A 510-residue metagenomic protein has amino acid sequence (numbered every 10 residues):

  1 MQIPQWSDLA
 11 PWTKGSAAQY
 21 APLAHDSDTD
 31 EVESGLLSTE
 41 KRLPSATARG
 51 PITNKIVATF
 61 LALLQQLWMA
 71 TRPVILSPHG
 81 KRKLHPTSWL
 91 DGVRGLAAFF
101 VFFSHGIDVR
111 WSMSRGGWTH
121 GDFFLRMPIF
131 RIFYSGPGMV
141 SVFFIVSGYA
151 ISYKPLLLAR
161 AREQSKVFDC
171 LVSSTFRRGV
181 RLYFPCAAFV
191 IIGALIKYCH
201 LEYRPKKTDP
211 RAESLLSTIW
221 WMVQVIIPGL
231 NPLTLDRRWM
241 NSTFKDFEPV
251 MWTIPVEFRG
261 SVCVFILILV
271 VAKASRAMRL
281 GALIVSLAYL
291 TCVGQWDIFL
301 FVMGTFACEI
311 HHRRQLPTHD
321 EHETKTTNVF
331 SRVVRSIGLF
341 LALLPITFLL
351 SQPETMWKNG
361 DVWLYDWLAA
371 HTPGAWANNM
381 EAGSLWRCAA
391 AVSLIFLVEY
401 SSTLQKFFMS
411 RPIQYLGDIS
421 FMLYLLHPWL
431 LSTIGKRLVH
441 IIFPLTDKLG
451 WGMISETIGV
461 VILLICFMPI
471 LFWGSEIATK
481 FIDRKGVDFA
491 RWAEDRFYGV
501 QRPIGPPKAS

Functional and structural regions predicted by a protein language model:
Q2-G15, P44-H79, E323-T326, S410 (+2 more regions): Membrane-proximal cytoplasmic C-terminal regulatory module of class A 7TM GPCRs
G15, H25, S45, R49-M69 (+2 more regions): Membrane-interface helix-loop-helix regions
G35-K81, S112-F124, N231-W239, W363-A369 (+1 more regions): Membrane-proximal N-terminal segments immediately preceding the first transmembrane helix
L90, R94, F133, P137-V140 (+7 more regions): Transmembrane alpha-helical segments and their boundary/interface "anchor" motifs in multi-pass integral membrane
A97, W220-W386, E456-V460, I465-P469: Aromatic-enriched alpha-helical transmembrane segments of multi-pass intramembrane proteins
V101-M113, L350-E354: Alpha-helical transmembrane segments of multi-pass membrane proteins
Y149-P155, G260-K273, A307, L430-I442: Membrane-interfacial alpha-helical segments at the cytosolic side of multi-pass membrane proteins
L339-R484, P506-S510: Alpha-helical transmembrane segments of multi-pass integral membrane proteins
